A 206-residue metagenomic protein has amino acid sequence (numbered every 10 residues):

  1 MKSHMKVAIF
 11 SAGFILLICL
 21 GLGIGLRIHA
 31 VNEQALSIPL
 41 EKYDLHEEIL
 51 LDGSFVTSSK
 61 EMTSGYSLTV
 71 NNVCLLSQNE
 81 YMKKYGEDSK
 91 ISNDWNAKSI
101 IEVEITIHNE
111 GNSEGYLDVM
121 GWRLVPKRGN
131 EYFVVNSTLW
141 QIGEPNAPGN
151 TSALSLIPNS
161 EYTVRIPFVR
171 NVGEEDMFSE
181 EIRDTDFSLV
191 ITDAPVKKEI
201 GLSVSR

Functional and structural regions predicted by a protein language model:
M1-E102, T106-R206: Conserved functional micro-motifs across diverse proteins
